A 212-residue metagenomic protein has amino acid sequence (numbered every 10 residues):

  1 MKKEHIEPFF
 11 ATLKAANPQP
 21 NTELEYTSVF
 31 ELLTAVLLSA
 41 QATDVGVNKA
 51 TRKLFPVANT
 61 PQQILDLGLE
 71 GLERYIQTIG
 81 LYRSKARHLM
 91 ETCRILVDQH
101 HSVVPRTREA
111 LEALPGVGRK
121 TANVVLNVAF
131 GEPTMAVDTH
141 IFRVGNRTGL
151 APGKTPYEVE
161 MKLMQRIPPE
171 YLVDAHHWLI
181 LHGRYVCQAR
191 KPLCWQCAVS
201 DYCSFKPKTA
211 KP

Functional and structural regions predicted by a protein language model:
K2-P212: Catalytic cores of DNA base-excision repair glycosylases
